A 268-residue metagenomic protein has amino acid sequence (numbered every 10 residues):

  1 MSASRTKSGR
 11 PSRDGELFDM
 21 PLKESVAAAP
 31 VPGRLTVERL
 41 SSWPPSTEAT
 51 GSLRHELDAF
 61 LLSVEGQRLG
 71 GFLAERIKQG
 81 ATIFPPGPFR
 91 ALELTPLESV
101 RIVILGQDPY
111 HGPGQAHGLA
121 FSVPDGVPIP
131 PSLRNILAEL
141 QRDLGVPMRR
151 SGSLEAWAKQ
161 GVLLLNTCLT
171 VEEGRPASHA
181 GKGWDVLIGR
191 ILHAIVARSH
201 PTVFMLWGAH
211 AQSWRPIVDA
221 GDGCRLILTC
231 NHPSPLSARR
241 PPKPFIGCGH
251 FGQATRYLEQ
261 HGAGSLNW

Functional and structural regions predicted by a protein language model:
S2-E24: Short linear clamp-binding motif
R10, M20, A29-V31, W43-P44 (+3 more regions): Intrinsic-disorder/low-complexity coil detector
E16-E75: Polybasic, low-complexity association/targeting segments
G51-N231, P235-Y257, G264-W268: A polyanion-binding, active-site-adjacent surface
